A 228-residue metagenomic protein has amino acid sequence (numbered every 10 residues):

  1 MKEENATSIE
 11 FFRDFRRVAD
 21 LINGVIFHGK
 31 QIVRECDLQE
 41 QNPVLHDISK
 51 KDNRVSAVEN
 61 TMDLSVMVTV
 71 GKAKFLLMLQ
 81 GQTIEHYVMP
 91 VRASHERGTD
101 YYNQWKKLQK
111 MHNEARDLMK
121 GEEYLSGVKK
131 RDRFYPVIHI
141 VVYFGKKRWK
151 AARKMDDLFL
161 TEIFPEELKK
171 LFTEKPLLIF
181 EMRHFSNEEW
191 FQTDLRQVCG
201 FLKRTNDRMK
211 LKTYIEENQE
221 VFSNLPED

Functional and structural regions predicted by a protein language model:
M1-D228: Elongated, amphipathic alpha-helical interaction scaffolds
